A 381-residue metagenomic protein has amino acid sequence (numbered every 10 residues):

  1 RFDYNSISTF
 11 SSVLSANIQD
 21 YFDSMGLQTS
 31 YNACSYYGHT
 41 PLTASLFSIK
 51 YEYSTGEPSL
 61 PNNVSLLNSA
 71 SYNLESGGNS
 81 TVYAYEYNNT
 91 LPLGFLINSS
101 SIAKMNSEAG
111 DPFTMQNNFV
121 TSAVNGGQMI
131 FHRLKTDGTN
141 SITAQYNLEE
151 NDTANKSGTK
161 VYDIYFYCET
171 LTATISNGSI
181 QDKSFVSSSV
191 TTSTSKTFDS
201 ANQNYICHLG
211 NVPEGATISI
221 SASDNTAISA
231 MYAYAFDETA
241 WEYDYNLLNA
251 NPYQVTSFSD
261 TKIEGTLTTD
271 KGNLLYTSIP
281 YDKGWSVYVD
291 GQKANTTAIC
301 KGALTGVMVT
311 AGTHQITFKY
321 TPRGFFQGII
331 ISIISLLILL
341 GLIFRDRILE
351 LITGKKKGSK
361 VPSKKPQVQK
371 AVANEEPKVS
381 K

Functional and structural regions predicted by a protein language model:
R1, S59-P61, A173, F325-F326: Flexible loop/turn segments at secondary-structure boundaries
R1-F47, L91, I97-S101, E108-M115 (+3 more regions): Extracytoplasmic/lumenal acceptor-recognition loop(s) of multi-pass membrane glycoenzymes
S6, Y53-G56, N89: Short, flexible loop/turn elements at secondary-structure junctions
S30-L74: Periplasmic/luminal catalytic loop of GT-C fold multi-pass membrane glycosyltransferases that transfer sugars from
S45, P58-N63, N79-K135, D224-Y243: Catalytic cores of secreted or luminal carbohydrate-active enzymes
S71-L74, P92-I97, A103-E108, S122-V124 (+4 more regions): Solvent-exposed loop/turn and edge beta-strand elements of beta-rich ligand-binding domains
G127-V368, V372, K378-K381: Active-site-proximal, structured, solvent-exposed surfaces of multi-pass membrane proteins that position macromolecular
